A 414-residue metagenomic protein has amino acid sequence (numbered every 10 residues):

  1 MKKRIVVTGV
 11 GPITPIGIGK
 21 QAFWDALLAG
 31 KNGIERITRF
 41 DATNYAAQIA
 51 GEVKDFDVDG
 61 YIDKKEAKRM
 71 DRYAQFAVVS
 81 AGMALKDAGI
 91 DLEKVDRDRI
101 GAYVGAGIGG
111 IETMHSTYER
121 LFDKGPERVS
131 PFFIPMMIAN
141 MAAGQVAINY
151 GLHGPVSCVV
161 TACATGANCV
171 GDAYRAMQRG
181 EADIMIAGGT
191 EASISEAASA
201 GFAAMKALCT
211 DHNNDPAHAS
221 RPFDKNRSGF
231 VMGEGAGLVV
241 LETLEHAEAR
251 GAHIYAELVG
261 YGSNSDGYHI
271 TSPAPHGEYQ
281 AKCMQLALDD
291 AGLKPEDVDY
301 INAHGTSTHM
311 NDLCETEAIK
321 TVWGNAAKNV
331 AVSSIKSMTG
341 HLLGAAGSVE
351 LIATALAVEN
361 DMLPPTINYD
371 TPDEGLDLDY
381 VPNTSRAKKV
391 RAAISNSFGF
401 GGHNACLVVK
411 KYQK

Functional and structural regions predicted by a protein language model:
M1-E66, A88, E245-E257, I352-T366 (+1 more regions): ACP-dependent fatty acid/polyketide chain-elongation machinery
R4-T8, E35, D215-A291, Y300 (+1 more regions): Condensing-enzyme catalytic core mediating Claisen C-C bond formation in acyl metabolism
V7, A22, K31-T161, T190-G201 (+1 more regions): Conserved beta-ketoacyl condensing-enzyme motif
G9, L27, A81, A102 (+10 more regions): Conserved small-residue
A77-I90, A139-A143, A147-E191, F230-A252 (+2 more regions): Active-site-proximal alpha-helical scaffold in enzymes
A84-D96, A247-I254, M284-Y300, V322-A326: Phosphate/pyrophosphate-binding loops at sites that engage ATP/ADP/AMP, CoA/4′-phosphopantetheine, polyphosphate
D123-S130, G171, R175, E191-A249 (+1 more regions): Glycine-/small-residue-rich "gating" segment that lines the acyl/pantetheine channel and substrate pocket
E181-S228, Y261-P275, G305-D312, N329-D379: Acyl-CoA/ACP chain-elongation machinery
